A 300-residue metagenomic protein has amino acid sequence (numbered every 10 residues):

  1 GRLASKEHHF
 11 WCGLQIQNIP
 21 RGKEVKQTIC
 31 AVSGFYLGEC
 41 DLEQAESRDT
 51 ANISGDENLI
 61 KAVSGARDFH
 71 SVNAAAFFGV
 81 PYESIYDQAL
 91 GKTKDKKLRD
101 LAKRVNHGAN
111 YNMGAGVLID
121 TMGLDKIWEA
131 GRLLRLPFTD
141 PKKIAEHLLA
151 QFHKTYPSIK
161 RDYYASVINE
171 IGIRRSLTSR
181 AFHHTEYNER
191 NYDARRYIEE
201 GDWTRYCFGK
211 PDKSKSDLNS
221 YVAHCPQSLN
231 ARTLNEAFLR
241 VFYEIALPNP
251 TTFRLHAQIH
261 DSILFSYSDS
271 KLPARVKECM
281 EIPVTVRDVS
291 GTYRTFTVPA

Functional and structural regions predicted by a protein language model:
G1-K92, A165-S262, R275-V284: Acidic, glycine-rich two-metal-ion catalytic cores of nucleic acid-processing enzymes
T50, G114-A130, L134-P141, I263-C279: Catalytic palm subdomain of template-directed nucleic-acid polymerases, centered on the conserved carboxylate motif
S54-N58, F78-Y82, N110, G114 (+6 more regions): Hydrophobic/aromatic-lined pockets within catalytic cores
H70-A75, R104, A115, I119 (+2 more regions): Generic structural marker for isolated residues within well-ordered, non-membrane alpha-helices of soluble domains
F78-L101, K126-A150, I159-R161, T292-F296: Short, surface-exposed acidic
D100-Y111: Short, amphipathic alpha-helical "recognition" segments used to contact nucleic acids or chromatin
K126-R135, P211, E244-P250, T285-T292: Alpha-helix termini
K142-S166, S270-A300: Polymerase palm active-site segment centered on the conserved acidic dipeptide of motif C
